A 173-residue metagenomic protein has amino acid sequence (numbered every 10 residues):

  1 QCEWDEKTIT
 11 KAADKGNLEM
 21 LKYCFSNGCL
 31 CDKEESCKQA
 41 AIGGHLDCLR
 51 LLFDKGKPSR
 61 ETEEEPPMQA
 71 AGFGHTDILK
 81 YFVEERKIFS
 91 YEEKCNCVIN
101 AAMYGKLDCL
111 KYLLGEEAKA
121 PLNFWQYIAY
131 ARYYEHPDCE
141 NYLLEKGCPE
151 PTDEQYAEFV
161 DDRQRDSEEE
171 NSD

Functional and structural regions predicted by a protein language model:
Q1-C2, K22-L30, R50-P58, K80-F89 (+2 more regions): Ankyrin repeat domain, specifically the short helix-to-loop turn at the C-terminus of the second helix of each repeat
E3-K11, C31-Q39, R60-Q69, Y91-N100 (+2 more regions): Ankyrin-repeat boundary/"N-cap" motif
T8, G16-L18, G28, E34 (+10 more regions): N-terminal cationic leader/targeting segments used for protein routing and processing
T10, K22, E169-D173: Intrinsically disordered, low-complexity regulatory segments in ankyrin-centric signaling systems
E19-M20, D47-C48, D77-I78, D108-C109 (+1 more regions): Conserved ankyrin/ankyrin-like repeat signature
K55, E116, Y130-D173: Ankyrin-repeat-protein effector appendages
